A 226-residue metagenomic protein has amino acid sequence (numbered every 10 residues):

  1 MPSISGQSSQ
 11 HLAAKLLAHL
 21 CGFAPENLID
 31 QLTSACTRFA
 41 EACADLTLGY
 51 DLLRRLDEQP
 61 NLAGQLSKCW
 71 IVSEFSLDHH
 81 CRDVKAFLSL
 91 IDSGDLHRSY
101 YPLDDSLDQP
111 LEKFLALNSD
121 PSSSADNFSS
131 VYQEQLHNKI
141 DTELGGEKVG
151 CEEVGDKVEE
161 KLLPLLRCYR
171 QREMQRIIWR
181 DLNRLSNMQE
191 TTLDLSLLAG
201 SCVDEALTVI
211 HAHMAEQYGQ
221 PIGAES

Functional and structural regions predicted by a protein language model:
M1-S226: Non-catalytic regulatory/linker segments of enzymes
